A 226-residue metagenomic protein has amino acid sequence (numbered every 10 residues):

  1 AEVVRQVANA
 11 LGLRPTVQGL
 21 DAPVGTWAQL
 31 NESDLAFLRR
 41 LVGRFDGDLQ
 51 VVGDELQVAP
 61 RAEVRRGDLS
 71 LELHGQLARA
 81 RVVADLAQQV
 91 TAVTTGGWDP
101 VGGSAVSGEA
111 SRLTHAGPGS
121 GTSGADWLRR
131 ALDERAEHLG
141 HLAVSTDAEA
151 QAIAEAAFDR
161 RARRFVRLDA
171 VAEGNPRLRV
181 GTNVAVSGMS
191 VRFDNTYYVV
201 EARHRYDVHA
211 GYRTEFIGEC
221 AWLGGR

Functional and structural regions predicted by a protein language model:
A1-Q18, W27: Surface-exposed cap/loop segments at beta↔alpha junctions
E2, A36, R44, V90-A92 (+1 more regions): Transmembrane beta-barrel architecture of outer membranes
R5, N9, G43, D159-R160: Short, intrinsically disordered, mixed-charge
R5, Q29-S33, A87, P176: Extracytoplasmic/periplasmic, Sec-exported soluble proteins
L11, F45-L49, D99: Sec/Tat-exported extracytoplasmic proteins
G12-R14, G67, E149, A170: Short, flexible segments with low predicted structural confidence
V17-V82: Short beta-strand-centered interaction patches in the first periplasmic/extracellular domains of large envelope
A78-R226: An acidic/polar, Gly/Ser/Thr-rich interaction patch typically located in mid-to-C-terminal regions of proteins
